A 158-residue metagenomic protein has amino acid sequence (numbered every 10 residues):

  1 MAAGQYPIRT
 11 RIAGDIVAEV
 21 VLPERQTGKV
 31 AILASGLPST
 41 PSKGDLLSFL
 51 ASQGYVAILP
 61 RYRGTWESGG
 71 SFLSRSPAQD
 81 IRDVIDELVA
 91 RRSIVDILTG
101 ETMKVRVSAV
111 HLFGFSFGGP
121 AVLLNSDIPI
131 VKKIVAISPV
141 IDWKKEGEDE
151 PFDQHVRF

Functional and structural regions predicted by a protein language model:
M1-Q26: N-terminal cap/lid segment of alpha/beta-hydrolase-fold proteins
T27-G36: Short beta-strand element of the alpha/beta-hydrolase
L37-F49: The serine-hydrolase catalytic nucleophile loop
A51-G69: Conserved alpha/beta-hydrolase
F72-K104: Alpha/beta-hydrolase active-site loop
F113-L124: Glycine-rich nucleophile elbow surrounding the catalytic serine of serine-hydrolase chemistry
L124-F158: Hydrolase active-site cap/lid region
